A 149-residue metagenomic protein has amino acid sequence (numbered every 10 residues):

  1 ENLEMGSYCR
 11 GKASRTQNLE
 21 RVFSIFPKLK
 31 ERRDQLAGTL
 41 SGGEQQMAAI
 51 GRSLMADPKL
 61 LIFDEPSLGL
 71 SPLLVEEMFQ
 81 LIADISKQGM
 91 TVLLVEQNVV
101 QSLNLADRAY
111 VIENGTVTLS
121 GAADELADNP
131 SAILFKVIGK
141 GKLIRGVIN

Functional and structural regions predicted by a protein language model:
E1-Q17, I25-K30, G121, V137: ABC-type ATPase nucleotide-binding domains, specifically the catalytic core motifs of the NBD
S24, R108-S120, D128-N149: C-terminal boundary and immediately downstream tail of ABC-type ATPase nucleotide-binding domains
L36-L40, E44: Conserved ABC ATPase signature
I50: Hydrophobic anchor residue at the start of the ABC signature
S53-L54: ABC ATPase C-loop
D57: Conserved catalytic motifs of ABC-family nucleotide-binding domains
L61-E65: Catalytic Walker B motif of ABC-type/P-loop ATPase nucleotide-binding domains
E76-Q88: Helical segment within the ABC ATPase nucleotide-binding domain
